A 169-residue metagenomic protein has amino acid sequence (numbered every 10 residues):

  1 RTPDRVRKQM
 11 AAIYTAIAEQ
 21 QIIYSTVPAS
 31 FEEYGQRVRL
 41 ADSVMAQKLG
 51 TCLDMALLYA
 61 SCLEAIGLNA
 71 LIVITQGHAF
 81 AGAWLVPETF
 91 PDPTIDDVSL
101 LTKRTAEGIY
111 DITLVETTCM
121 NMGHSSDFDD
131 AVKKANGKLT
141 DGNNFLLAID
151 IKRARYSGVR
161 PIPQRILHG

Functional and structural regions predicted by a protein language model:
R1-E19, L147-G169: N-terminal accessory/pre-domain segments preceding catalytic cores
R1-Q47: Secondary-structure boundary elements
P3, P28, P87, P91-P93 (+1 more regions): Proline-rich intrinsically disordered, low-complexity coils
A29, G35-R37, W84, N144 (+1 more regions): Compositionally biased, intrinsically disordered low-complexity regions
G50: Long, structured stretches of catalytic cores involved in phosphate-ester chemistry, encompassing
L53-D141: Hydrophobic/aromatic-rich core segments of domains that either
A131, A135-K152, R165: N-terminal alpha-helical interaction blocks
